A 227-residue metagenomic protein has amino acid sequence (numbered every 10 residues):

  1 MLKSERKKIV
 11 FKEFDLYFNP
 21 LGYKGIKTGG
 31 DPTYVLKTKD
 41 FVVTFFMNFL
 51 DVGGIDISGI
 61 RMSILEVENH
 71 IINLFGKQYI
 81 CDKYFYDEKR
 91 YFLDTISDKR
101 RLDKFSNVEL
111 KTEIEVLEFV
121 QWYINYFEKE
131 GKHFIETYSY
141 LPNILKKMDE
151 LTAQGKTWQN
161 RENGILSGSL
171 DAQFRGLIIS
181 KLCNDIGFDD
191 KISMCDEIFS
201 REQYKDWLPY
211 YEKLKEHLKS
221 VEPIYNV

Functional and structural regions predicted by a protein language model:
M1-K7, G29, V35-V227: Intrinsically disordered, low-complexity regulatory regions enriched in serine/threonine/proline and acidic residues
K3-K27: Amphipathic alpha-helical segments
